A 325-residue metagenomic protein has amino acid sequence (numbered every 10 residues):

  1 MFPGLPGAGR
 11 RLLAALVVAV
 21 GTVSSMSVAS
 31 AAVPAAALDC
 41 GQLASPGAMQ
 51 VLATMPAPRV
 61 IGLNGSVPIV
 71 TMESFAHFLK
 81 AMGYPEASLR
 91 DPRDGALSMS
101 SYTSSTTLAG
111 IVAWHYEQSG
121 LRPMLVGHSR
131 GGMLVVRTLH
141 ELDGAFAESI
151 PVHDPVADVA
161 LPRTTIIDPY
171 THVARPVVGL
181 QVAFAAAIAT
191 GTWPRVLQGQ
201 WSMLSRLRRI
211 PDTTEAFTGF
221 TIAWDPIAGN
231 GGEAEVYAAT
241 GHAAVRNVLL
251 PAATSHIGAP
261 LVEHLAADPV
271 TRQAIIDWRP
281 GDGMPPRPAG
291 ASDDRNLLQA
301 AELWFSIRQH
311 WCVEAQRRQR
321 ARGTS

Functional and structural regions predicted by a protein language model:
M1-L16: Bacterial N-terminal signal peptides that target proteins for export
L13-S25: Bacterial N-terminal signal peptides
S25-A32: Signal peptide processing junction and immediate N-terminal pro/mature segment of secreted/exported proteins
V33-P123, A289, D294, L298 (+1 more regions): Active-site catalytic motif of lipid deacylating hydrolases and related acyltransferases
I61, E86, S104-F217, W224-A228: Serine-dependent carboxylesterase/thioesterase catalytic core of lipase-like alpha/beta-hydrolase/SGNH enzymes
N64, R93-G95, I188-A189, T221-A223 (+1 more regions): Residues at the C-termini of beta-strands that transition into short coil/loop
M72-A76, V135, N230-E233: Short, highly selective alpha-helical patches that border small-molecule cofactor pockets in redox/cofactor-processing
L197-S325: C-terminal catalytic-base region of ester-bond hydrolases, centering on the histidine of the charge-relay
